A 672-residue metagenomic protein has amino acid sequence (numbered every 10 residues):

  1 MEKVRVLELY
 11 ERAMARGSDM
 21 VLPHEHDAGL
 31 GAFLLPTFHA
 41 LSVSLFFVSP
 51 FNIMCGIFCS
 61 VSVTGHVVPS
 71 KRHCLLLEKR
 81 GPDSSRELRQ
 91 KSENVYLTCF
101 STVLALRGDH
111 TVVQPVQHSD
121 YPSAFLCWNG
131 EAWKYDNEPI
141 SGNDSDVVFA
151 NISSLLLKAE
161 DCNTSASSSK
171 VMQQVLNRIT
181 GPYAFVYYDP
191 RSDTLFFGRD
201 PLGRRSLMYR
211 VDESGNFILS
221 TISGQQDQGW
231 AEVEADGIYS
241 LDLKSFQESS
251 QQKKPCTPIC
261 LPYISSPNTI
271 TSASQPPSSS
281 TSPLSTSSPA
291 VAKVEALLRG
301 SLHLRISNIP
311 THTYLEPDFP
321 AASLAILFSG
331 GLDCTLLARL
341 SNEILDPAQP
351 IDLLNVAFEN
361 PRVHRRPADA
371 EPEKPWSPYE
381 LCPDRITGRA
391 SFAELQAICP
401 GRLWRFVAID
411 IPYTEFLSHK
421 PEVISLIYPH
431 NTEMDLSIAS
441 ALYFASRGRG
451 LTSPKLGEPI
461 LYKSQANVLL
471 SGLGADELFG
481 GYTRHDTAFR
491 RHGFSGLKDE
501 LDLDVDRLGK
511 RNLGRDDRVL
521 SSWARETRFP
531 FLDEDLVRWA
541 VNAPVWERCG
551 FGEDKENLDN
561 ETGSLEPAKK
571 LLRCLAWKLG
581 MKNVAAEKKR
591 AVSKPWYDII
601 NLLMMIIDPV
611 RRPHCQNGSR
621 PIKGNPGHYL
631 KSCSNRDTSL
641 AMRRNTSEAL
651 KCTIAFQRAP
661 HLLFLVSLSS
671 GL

Functional and structural regions predicted by a protein language model:
Y10, G29-F33, F51-R402: Cysteine-centered catalytic environments shared across enzyme families
E25-A28, A40: Short hydrophobic alpha-helical segments enriched in small aliphatic residues
L41-I53: Short, Lys/Arg-enriched N-terminal segments with co-localized hydrophobic residues within the first ~10-30 amino acids
N163-S167, N308-A321, L451-Y462, A466 (+1 more regions): Short helix/loop segment immediately N-terminal to the Walker
A357-P459, A466, R484-F494, D517-R525 (+1 more regions): ATP-dependent adenylate-handling ligase core
L461-M642, T646: Mid-to-C-terminal catalytic subdomains of enzymes that bind/position adenosyl phosphate moieties or nucleic-acid
G627-L672: Acidic, carboxylate-rich catalytic segments that either coordinate divalent cations
